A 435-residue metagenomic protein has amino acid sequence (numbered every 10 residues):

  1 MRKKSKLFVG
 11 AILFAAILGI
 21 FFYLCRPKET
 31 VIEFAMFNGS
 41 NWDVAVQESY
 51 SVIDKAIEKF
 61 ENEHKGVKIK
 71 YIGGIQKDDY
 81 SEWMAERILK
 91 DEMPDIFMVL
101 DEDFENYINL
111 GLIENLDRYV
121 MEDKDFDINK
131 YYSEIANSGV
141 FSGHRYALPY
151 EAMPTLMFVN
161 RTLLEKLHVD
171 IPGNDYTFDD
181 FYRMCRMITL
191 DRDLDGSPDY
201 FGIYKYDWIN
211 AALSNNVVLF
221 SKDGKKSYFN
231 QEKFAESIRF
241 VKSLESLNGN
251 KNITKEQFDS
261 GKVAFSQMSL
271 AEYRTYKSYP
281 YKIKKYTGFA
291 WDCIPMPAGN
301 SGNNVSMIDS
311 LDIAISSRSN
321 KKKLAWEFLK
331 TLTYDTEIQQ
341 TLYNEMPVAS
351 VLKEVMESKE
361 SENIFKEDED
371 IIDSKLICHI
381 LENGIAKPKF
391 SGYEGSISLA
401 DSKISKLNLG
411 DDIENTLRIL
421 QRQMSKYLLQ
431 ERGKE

Functional and structural regions predicted by a protein language model:
M1-N106, N300, L324, S402 (+1 more regions): Conserved N-terminal structural module of periplasmic/extracytoplasmic solute-binding proteins
M36, I283-S350: Extracytoplasmic/periplasmic substrate-recognition and gating elements
D95-M98, A264-S269, R274-Y276, T287: Paired acidic/hydrophobic, glycine-rich loop segments that form the ligand-binding mouth/hinge of periplasmic-binding
D101-L156, G288-P297: Hinge/lid segment of periplasmic solute-binding proteins
D117-K130, N174, R192-F201, V217-E236 (+3 more regions): Short, solvent-exposed loop/beta-turn-alpha elements that line the ligand-binding surface or hinge of extracytoplasmic
F141-Y150, T155, D179-S227, V263-F265: Extracytoplasmic/periplasmic solute-binding protein
M184-R186, D223-N252, M296: Glycine-centered hinge/linker elements that transmit conformational signals in sensory and ligand-binding systems
Y343-K406: Long, aromatic- and glycine/proline-rich binding clefts that accommodate carbohydrate-like moieties
